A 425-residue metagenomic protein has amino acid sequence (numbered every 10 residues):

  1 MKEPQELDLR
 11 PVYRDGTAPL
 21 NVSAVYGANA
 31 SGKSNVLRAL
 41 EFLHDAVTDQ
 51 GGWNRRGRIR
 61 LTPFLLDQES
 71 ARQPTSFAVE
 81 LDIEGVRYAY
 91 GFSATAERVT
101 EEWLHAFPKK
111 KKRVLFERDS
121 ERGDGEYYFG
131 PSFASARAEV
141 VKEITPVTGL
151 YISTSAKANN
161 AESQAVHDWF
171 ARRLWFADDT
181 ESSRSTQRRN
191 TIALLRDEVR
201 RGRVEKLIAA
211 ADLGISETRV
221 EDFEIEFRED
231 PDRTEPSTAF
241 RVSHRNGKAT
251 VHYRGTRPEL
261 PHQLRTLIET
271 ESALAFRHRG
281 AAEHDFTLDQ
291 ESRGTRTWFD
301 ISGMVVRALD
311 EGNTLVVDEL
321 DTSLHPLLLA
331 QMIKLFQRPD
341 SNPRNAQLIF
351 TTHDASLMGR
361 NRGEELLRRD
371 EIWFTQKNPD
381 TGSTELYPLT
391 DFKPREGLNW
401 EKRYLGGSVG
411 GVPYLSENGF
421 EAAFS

Functional and structural regions predicted by a protein language model:
M1-N21, W175-L315: Conserved NTPase motor "head" modules and their coupling/switch loops across ABC/AAA+ ATPases, GTPases, and GHKL ATPases
M1-T48, R277-G406, G411-Y414: Switch/communication elements of ASCE P-loop NTPase nucleotide-binding domains
V12, G16-A24, A28, L37-V99: Conserved P-loop NTP-binding catalytic core
G57-P63, G255-P258, D354-M358: Short Pro/Gly-enriched beta-strand edge/turn motifs at strand-loop
F77-V79, V99-A106, S272-R279, I372-Q376: Short polybasic amphipathic segments
I83-R87, K109, R279-E283: Glycine-centered tight beta-turn/hairpin loop motif at sheet-sheet or coil-to-beta transitions
R87-S243: Electropositive, glycine-dotted interaction segments that contact anionic polymers or phosphate-rich ligands
S237-R241, K248-A249, R254-R257, P261-H262 (+2 more regions): Acidic, Mg2+-coordinating catalytic modules of nucleic-acid enzymes
